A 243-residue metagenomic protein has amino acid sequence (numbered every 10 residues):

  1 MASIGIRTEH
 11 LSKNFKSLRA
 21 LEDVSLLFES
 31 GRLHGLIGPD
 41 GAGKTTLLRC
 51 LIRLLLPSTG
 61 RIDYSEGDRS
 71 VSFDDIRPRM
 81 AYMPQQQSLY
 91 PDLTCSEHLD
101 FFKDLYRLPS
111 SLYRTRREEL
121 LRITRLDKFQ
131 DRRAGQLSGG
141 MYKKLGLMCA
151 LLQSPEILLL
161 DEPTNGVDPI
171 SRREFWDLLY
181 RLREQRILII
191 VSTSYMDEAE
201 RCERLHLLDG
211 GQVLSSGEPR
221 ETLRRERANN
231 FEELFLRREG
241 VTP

Functional and structural regions predicted by a protein language model:
I52: Helix-to-loop junction immediately C-terminal to a conserved catalytic motif
G60-I76: Conserved ABC transporter NBD signature motif
D92, R133-G140: Conserved ABC ATPase signature
D100, D104, S111-F129: Conserved ABC ATPase "signature" region
L158-E162: Catalytic Walker B motif of ABC-type/P-loop ATPase nucleotide-binding domains
